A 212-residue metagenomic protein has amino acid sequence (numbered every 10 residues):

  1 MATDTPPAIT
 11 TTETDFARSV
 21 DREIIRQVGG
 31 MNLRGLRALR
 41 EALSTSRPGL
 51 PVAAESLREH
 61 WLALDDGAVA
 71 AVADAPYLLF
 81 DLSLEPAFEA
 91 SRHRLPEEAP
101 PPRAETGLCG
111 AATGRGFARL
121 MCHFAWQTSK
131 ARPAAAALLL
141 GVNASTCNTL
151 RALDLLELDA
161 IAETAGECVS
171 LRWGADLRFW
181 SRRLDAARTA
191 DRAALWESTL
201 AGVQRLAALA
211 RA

Functional and structural regions predicted by a protein language model:
M1-A99, R103: Structure-specific DNA junction-binding interface
L33, E41-S44, P48, L62 (+7 more regions): Generic surface-pattern signal
L33, R40, S83, A87 (+2 more regions): Alpha-helical ligand/cofactor-binding cores
R47-P51, F80, K130-A137, L158-A162 (+3 more regions): Residue-level signal for secondary-structure boundary elements
V69-V72, P76-L79, T164-R205: Long, compositionally biased
P102-L120, C168-F179: Membrane-interacting alpha-helical segments
G114-G166, S170: Amphipathic alpha-helical packing elements
A210-A212: C-terminal structured domains
